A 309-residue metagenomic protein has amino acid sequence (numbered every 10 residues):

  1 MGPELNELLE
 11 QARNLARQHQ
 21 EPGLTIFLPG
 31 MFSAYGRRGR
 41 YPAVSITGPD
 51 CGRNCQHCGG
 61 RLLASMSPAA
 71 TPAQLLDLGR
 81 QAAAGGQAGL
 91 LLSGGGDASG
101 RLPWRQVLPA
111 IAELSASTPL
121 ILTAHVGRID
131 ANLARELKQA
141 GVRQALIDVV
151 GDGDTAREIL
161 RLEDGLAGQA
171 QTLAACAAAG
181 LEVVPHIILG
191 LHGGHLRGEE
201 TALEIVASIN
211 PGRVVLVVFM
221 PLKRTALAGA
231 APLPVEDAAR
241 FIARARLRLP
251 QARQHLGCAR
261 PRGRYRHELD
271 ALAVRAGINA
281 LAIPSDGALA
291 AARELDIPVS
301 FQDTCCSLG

Functional and structural regions predicted by a protein language model:
M1-F32, L76, A207-G309: Auxiliary Fe-S-binding modules of radical SAM enzymes
T25-F27, R38-S45: Immediate flanking context of iron-sulfur cluster ligation sites
P29-S33, P42, G60-I159, E163-V183 (+2 more regions): Conserved Radical SAM active-site core
C51-C58: Short cysteine clusters
L92-G96, H186, V217, L256-C258: Glycine-rich beta-strand-to-loop/alpha-helix junction loops that act as flexible
L114-L120, V184-P185, P250-Q254, V274-A276: Short, surface-exposed connector motifs at secondary-structure boundaries
